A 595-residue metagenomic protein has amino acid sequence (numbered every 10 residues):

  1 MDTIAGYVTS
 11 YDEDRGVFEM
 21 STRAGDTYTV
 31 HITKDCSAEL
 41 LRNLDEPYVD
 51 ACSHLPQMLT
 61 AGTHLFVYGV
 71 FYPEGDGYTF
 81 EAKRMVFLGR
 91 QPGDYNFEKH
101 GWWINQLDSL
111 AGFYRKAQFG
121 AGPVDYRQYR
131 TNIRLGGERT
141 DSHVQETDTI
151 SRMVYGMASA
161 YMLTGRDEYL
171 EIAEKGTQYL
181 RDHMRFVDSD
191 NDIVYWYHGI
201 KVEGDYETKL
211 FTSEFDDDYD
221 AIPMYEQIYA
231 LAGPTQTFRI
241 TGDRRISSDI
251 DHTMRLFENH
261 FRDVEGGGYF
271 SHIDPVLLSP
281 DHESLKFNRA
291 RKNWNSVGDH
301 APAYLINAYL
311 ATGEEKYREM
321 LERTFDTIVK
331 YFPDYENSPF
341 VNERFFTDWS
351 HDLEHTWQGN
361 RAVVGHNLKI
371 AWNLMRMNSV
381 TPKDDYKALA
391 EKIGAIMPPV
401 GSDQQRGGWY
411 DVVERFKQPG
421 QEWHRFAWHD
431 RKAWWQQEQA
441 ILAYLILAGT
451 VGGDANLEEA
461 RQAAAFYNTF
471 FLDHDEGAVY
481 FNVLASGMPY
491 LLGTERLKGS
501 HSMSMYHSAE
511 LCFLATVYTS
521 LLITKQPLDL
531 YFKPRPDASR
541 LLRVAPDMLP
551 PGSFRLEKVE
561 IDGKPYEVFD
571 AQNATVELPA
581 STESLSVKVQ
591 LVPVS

Functional and structural regions predicted by a protein language model:
M1-S595: Glycan-recognition and catalytic cores of secretory/periplasmic carbohydrate-active enzymes
